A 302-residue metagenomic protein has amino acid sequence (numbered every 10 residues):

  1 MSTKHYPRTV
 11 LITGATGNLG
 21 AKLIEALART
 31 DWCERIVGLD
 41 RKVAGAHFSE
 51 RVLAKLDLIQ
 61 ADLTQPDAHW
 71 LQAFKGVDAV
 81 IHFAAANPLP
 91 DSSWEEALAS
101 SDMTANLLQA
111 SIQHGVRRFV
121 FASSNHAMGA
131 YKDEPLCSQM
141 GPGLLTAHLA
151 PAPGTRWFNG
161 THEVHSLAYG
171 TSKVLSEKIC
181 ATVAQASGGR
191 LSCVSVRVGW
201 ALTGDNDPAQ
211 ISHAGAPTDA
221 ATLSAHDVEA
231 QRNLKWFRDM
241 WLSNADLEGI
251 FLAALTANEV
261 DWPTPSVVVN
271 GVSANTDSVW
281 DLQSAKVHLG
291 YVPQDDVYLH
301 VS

Functional and structural regions predicted by a protein language model:
R8-T30: N-terminal Rossmann NAD(P)H-binding glycine-rich loop of SDR-like oxidoreductase domains
G45, D227, P265-V292: Conserved C-terminal active-site "lid" loop/helix of NAD(P)H-dependent oxidoreductases that clamps the redox cofactor
D57-D102, A110: NAD(P)H-binding glycine-rich loop region in Rossmannoid oxidoreductase-like domains and their noncatalytic homologs
S101-L107, S172-C180, L247: Conserved catalytic Lys-bearing alpha helix of Rossmann-like short-chain dehydrogenase/reductases
N106-S166: Conserved Rossmann-fold NAD(P)-dependent oxidoreductase catalytic core, especially the SDR/UDP-sugar
A127-G129, A168, Q185-T218, Q231: Flexible, glycine-rich beta-alpha linker
L145-C193: Active-site Tyr-X1-5-Lys
A201-G204, A209-R232, D239-P265: Alpha-helical substrate-binding/gating segment
